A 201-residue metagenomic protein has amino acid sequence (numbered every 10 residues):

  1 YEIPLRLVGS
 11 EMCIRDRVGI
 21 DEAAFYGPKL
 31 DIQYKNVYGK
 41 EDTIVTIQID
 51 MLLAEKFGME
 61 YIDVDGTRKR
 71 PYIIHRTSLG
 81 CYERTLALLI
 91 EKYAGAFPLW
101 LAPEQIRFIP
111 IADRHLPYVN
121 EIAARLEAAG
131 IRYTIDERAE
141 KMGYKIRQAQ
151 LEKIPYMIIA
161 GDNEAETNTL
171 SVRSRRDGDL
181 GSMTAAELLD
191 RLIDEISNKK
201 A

Functional and structural regions predicted by a protein language model:
Y1-I14: Single conserved hydrophobic/aromatic residue that forms the stacking wall/gate of nucleotide- or nucleobase-binding
S10, Y26-G39, H115-P117, I146-E152: Short glycine/threonine-rich loop-to-helix capping motif typified by GTGT followed within a few residues by an Asp-Pro
R15-V18, Y133-I135: Generic structural signal for residues in well-ordered beta-strands
V18-I20, K29, V45, Y144-Q148 (+1 more regions): Short beta-alpha junctions and helix-cap segments that line functional grooves
I20-A96: A translation/RNA-centric and nucleic-acid-associated enzymatic feature enriched in Class II aminoacyl-tRNA synthetases
G27-D31, K56, P103, K153-P155 (+1 more regions): Broad gene-expression machinery/nucleic-acid interaction feature
Y93-K145: Generic long, charged, amphipathic alpha-helical segments
A123-L192: C-terminal structured "cap/appendage" subdomains that terminate the fold
